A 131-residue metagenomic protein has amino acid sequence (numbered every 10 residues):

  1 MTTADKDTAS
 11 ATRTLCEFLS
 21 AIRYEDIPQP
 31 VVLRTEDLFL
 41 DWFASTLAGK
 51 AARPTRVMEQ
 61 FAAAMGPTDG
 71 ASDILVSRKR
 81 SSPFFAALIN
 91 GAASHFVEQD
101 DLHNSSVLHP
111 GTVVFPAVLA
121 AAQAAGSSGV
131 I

Functional and structural regions predicted by a protein language model:
T2-I131: N-terminal core-entry segment
